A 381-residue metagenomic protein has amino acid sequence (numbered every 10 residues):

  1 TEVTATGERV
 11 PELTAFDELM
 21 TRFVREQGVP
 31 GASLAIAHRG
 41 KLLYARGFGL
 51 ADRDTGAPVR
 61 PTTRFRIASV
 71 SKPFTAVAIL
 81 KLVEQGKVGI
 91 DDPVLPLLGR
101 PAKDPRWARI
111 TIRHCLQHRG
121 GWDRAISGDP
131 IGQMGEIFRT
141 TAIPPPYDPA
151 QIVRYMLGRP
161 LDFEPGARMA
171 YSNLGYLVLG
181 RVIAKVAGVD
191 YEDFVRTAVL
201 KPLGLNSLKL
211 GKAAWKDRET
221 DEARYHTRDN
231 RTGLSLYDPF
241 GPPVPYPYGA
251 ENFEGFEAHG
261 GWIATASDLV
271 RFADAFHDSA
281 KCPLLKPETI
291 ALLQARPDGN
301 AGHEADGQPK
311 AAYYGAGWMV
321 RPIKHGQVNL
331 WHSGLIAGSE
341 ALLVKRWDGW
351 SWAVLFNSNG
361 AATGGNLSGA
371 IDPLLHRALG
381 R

Functional and structural regions predicted by a protein language model:
T1-A5: Acidic/histidine-rich, surface-exposed loop or edge segments in extracytoplasmic proteins
G7-I67: Short, conserved catalytic-motif segment at the N-terminal edge
D17-T21, L34, G40, T63-D92 (+3 more regions): Active-site SXXK
D52, P105-V328: Short, surface-exposed loop or secondary-structure junction motifs that flank catalytic or metal-binding residues
I90-P105, K201-L203: Short, glycine/proline-biased beta-turn/loop segments that scaffold the active-site neighborhood
Q294-E304, P309, I323, G360-R381: Short, gly/Ser/Thr-rich active-site loops of penicillin-recognizing serine hydrolases
E340-R346, W350-G360: Short, well-ordered beta-strand elements
